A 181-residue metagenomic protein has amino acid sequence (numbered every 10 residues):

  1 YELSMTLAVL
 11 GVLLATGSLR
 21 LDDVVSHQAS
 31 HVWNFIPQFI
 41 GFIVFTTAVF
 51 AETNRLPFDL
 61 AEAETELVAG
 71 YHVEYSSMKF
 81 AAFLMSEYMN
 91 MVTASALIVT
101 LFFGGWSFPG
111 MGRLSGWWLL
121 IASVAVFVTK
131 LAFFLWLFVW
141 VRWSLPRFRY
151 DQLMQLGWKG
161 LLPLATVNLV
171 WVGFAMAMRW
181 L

Functional and structural regions predicted by a protein language model:
Y1-L181: Selective transmembrane helix interface/packing segments
